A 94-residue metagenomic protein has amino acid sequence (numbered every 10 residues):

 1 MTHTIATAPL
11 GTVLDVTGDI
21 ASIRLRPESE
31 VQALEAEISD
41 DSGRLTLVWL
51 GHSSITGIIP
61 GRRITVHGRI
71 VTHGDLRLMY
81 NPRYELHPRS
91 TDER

Functional and structural regions predicted by a protein language model:
M1-D15, S90-E93: OB-fold nucleic-acid-binding modules
P9, G51-H67: Short nucleic-acid-contacting surface segments enriched for D/E, G, S/T with interspersed K/R
G11-E30, G68: Structural detector for short beta-strands of small beta-barrel domains
D15-D19, E35-E37, T46, T65-H67: Beta-strand secondary-structure signal
I23, P27-L47: OB-fold (S1/OB) nucleic-acid-binding surfaces
E28-Q32, I59-P60, L78: Short glycine/proline-enriched turns and hinge-like loops at secondary-structure junctions
D40, V48-W49, G68, N81: Residue-level recognition of conserved beta-strand positions in structured domain cores
V71-R94: OB-fold/S1-family single-stranded nucleic acid-binding modules
